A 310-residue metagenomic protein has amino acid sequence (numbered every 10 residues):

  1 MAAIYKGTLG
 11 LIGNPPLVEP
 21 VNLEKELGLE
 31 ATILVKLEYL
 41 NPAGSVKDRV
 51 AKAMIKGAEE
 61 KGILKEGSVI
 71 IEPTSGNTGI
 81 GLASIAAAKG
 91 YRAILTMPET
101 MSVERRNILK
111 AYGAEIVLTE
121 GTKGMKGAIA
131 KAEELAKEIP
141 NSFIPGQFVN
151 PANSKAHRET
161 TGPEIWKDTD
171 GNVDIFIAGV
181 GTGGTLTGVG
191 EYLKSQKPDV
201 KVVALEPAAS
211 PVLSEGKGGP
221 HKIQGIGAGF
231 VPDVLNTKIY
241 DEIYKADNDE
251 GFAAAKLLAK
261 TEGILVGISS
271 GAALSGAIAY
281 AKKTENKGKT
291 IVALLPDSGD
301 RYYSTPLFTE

Functional and structural regions predicted by a protein language model:
M1-E310: PLP-dependent amino-acid enzyme catalytic core
